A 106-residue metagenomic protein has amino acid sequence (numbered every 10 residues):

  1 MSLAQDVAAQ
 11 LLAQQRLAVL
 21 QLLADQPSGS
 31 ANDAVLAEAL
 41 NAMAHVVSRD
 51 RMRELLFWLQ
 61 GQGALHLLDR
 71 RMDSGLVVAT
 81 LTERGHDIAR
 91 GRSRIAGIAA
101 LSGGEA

Functional and structural regions predicted by a protein language model:
M1-S30: Short alpha-helical segments that sit at the start of domains
L22, E38-A39, R49-D50, G97-A106: Exposed, interaction-prone assembly regions rather than primary DNA-binding/catalytic cores
G29-L40: Short acidic, hydrophobic short linear motifs in intrinsically disordered regions
V46-G61: Short amphipathic alpha-helical interaction segments
Q60-R71: A short, conserved structural fragment
M72-L81: Minor-groove-contacting beta-hairpin "wing" of winged helix-turn-helix DNA-binding domains
L81-A106: Short, amphipathic alpha-helical interaction segments positioned at domain boundaries
